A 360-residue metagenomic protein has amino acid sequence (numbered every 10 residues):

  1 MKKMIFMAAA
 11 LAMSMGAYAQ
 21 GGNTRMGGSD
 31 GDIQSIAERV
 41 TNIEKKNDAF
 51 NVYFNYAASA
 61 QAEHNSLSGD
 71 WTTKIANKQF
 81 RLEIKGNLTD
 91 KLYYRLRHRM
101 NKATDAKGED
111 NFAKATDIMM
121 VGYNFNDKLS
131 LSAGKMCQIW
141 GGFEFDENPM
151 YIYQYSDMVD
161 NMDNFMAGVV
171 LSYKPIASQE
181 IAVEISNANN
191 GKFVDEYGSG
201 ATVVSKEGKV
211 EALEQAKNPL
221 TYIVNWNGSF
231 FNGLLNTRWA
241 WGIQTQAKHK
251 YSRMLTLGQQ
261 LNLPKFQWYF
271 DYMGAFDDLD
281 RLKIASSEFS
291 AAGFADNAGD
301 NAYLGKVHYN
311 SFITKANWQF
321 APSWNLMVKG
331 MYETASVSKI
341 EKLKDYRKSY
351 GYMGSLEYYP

Functional and structural regions predicted by a protein language model:
M4-L11, Y18-S59: N-terminal periplasmic/intermembrane-space "pro-region" immediately following the signal or transit peptide
Q34, E38, K78-L82, T116-V121 (+5 more regions): Hydrophobic, lipid-facing positions within transmembrane beta-strands of outer-membrane proteins
V40-H64, G69-G191, G228-G233: Outer membrane beta-barrel
N47-A49, P219, V224-K339, Y346 (+1 more regions): Detector for outer-membrane/organellar transmembrane beta-barrel domains, recognizing the amphipathic beta-strand
F54-A58, L96, A133, L171 (+7 more regions): Membrane-embedded beta-strand positions of outer-membrane beta-barrel proteins
H64-W71, I75, T104-A115, E144-M150 (+6 more regions): Outer-membrane beta-barrel translocator domains and adjoining extracellular loop/strand segments of Gram-negative
N189-G191, K250-Y251, K306, Y358-Y359: Outer-membrane beta-barrel porins/channels
N190-K192, G198-A201, K209-L220, G228-F230: Solenoidal tandem-repeat scaffolds enriched in leucines and small polar residues
